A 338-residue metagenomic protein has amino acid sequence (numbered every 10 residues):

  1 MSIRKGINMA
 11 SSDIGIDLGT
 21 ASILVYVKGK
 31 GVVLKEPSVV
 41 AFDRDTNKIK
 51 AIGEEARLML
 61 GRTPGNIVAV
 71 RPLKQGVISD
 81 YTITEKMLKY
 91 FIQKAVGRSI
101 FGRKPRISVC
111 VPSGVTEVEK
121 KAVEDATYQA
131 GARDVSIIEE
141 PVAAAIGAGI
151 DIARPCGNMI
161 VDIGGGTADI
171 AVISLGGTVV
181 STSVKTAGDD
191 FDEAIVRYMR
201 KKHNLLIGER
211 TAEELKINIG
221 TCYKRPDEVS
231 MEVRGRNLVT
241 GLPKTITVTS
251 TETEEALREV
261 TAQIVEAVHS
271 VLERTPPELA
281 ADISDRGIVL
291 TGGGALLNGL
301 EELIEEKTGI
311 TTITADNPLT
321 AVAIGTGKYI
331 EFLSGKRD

Functional and structural regions predicted by a protein language model:
M1-I163, A171-V289, A295-D338: Nucleotide/phosphate-binding catalytic cleft detector across ATP-hydrolyzing and phosphate-transferring enzymes
